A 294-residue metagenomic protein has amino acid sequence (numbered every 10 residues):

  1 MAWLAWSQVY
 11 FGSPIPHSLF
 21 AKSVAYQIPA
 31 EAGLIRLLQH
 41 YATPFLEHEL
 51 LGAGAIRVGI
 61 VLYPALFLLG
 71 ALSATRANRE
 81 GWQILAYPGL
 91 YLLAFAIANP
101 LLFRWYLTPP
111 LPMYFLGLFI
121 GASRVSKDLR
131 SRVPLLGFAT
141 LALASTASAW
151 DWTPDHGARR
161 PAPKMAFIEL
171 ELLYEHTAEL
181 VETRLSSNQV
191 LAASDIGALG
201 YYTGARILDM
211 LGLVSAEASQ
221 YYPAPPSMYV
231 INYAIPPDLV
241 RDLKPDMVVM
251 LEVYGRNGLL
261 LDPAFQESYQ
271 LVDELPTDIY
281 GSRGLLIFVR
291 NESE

Functional and structural regions predicted by a protein language model:
M1-E294: Membrane-proximal envelope and lipid/glycan-remodeling enzymes
